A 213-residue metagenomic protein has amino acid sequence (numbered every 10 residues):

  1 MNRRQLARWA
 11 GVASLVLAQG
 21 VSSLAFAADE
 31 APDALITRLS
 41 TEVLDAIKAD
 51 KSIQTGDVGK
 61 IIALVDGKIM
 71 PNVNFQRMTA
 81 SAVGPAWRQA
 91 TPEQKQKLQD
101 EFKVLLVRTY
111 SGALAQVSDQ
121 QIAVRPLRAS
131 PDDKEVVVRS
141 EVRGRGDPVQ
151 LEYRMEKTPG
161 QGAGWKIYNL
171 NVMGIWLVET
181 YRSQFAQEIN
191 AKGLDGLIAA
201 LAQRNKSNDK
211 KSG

Functional and structural regions predicted by a protein language model:
R3-G11: N-terminal export leaders
S14-V16, A25: Cleavable N-terminal signal peptides
V21-A28: Sec/Tat signal peptide C-region and signal peptidase I cleavage site
D29-Y110: Early exported N-terminus immediately downstream of N-terminal targeting peptides
E30, A49-G56, K60, Q89-E93 (+6 more regions): Surface-exposed, polar/charged faces of alpha-helical domains in mature secreted/periplasmic/lumenal proteins
R108-V149, R204-G213: Surface-exposed, charged secondary-structure patches
P148-T180: Short beta-strand edge/turn micro-motifs at domain boundaries
N169-G213: Low-complexity, intrinsically disordered terminal/linker segments enriched in charged and Gly/Pro repeats
